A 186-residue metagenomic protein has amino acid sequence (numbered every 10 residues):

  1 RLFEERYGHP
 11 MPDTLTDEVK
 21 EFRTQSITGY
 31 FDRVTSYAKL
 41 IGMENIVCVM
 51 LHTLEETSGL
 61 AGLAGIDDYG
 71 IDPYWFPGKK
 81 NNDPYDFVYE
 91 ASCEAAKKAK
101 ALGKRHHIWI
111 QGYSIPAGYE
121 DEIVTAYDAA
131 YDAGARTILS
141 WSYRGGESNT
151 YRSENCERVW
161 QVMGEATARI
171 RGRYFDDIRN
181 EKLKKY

Functional and structural regions predicted by a protein language model:
R1-Y89, E94: Polysaccharide-binding and catalytic clefts of secreted carbohydrate-active enzymes
G59-G65, C93-G103, D128-G134: Acidic (Asp/Glu)-rich catalytic clusters
P73, K80, L102, H106-Y186: Substrate-binding cleft of secreted/luminal carbohydrate-active enzymes
